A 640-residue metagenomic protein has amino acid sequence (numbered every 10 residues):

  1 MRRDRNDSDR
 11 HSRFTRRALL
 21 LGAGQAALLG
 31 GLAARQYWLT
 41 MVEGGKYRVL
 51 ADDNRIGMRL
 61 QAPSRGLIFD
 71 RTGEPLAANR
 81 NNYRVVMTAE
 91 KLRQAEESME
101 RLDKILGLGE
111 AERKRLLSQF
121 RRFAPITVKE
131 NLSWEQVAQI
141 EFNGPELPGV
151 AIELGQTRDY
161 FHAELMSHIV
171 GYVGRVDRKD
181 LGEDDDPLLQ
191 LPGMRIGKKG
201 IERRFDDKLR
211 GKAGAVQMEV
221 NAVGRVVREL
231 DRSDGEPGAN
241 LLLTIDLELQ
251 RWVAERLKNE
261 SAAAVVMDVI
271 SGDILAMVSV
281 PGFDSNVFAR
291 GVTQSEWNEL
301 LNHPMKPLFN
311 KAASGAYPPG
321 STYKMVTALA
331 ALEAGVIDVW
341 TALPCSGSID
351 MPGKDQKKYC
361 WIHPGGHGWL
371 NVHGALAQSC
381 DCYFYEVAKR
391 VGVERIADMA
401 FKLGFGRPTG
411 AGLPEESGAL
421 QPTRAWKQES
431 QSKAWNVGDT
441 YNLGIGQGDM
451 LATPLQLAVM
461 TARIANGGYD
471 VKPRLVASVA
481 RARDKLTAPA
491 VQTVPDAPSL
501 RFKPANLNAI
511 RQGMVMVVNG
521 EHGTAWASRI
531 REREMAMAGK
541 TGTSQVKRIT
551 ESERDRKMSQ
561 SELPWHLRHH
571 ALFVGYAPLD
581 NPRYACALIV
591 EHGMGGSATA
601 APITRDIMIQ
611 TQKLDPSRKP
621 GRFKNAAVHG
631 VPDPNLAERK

Functional and structural regions predicted by a protein language model:
M1-F14, G24-G30: N-terminal secretory signal peptides
R2-N6, V220-L230, I270-T322, V326-V590 (+2 more regions): Beta-lactam-recognizing serine transpeptidase/beta-lactamase-like catalytic domain environment
R16-L20: N-terminal export leaders
Q36-M58: Aromatic-capped interface at the extracytoplasmic side of an N-terminal signal-anchor transmembrane helix
L60-S64, A213, K258-A262: Short, small/polar residue-rich loop motifs at catalytic or cofactor-binding pockets
P63, N79-R84, A276-G282: Short beta->alpha transition motifs characteristic of CBS
M87, K91, E97-L106, S118-G238 (+6 more regions): Small/polar-residue-rich segments within soluble enzyme cores
R225-A262: Conserved, well-ordered alpha-helix/loop/beta-strand core segments that scaffold catalytic motifs
